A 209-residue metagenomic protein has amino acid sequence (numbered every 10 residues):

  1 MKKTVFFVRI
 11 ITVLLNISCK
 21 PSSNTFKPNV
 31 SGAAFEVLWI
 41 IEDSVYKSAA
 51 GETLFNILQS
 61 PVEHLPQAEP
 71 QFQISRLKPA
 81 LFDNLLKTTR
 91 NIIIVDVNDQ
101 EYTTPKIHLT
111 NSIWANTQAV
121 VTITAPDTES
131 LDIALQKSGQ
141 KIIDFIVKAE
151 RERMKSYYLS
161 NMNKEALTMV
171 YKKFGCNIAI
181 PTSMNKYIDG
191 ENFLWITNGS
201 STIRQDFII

Functional and structural regions predicted by a protein language model:
M1-T4: Positively charged n-region of N-terminal signal peptides that target proteins for export
F6-I10: Sec-dependent N-terminal signal peptides
T12-V13, M169: N-terminal hydrophobic or amphipathic segments with adjacent small-residue motifs that include Sec signal peptides
L15-S18: C-terminal motif of bacterial Sec signal peptides marking the signal peptidase cleavage site
K20-I208: N-terminal targeting sequences that direct proteins away from the cytosol to non-cytosolic compartments
